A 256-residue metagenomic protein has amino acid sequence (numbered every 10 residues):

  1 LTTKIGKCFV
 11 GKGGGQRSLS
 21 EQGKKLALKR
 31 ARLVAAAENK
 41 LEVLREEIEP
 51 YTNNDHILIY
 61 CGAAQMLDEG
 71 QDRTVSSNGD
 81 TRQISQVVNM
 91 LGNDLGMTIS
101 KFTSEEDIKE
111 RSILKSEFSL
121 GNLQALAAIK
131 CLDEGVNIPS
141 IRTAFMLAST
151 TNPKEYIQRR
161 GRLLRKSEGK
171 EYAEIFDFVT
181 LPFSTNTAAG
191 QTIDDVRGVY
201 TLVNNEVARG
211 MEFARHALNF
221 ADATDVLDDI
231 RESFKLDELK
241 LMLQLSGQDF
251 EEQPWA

Functional and structural regions predicted by a protein language model:
T2-E117: Conserved helicase/translocase motor-coupling segment
C8, G13-G15, T192, E212 (+1 more regions): Compositionally biased, intrinsically disordered low-complexity regions
L44, Y51, D55, A214-T224: Short secondary-structure junctions and interdomain/linker hinges
S77-D80, I84, V196, V203-E206 (+1 more regions): Intrinsic-disorder-associated interaction segments
G92-A221: Conserved RecA-like P-loop NTPase helicase motor core
D222-S233: A conserved mid-domain beta-alpha-beta active-site/ligand-binding segment of alpha/beta enzyme cores
D237-A256: The feature captures the C-terminal accessory region of ATP-dependent helicases and related nucleic-acid translocases
